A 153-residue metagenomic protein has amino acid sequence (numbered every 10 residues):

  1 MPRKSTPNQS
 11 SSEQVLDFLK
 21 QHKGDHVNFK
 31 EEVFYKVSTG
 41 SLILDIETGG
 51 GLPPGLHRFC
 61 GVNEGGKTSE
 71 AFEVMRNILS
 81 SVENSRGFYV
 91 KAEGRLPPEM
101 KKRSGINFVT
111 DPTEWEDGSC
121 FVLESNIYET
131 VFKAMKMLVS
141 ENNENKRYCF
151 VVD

Functional and structural regions predicted by a protein language model:
P2-E116, T130-S140: The Walker A/P-loop phosphate-binding site
E114, S119-C120, E124: P-loop NTPase catalytic phosphate-binding loop
V122-D153: Phosphate-binding/switch loop-helix module in NTP-utilizing enzymes
